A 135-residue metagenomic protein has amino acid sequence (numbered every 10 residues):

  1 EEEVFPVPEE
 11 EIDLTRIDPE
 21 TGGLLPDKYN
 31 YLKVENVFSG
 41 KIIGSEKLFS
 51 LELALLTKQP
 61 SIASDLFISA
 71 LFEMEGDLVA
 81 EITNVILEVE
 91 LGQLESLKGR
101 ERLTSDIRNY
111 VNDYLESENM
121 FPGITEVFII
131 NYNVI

Functional and structural regions predicted by a protein language model:
E1-I135: Flexible, low-complexity charged segments
